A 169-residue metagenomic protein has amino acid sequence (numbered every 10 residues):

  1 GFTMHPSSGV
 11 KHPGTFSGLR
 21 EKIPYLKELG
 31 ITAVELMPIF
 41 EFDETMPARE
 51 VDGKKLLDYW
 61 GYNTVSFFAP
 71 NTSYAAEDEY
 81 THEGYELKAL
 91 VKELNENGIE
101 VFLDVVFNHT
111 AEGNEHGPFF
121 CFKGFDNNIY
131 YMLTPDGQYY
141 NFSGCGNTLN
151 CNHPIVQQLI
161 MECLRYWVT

Functional and structural regions predicted by a protein language model:
F2-T169: Substrate-binding/active-site clefts of carbohydrate-active enzymes
